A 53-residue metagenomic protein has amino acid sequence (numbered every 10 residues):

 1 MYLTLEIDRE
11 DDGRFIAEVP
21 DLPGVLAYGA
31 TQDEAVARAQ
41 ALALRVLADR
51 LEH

Functional and structural regions predicted by a protein language model:
M1-R14, E18, L22, L26 (+2 more regions): N-terminal segment of the canonical double-stranded RNA-binding domain
D33-E34: N-terminal amphipathic alpha-helical interaction or autoinhibitory segments
A37-H53: A short N-terminal helical cap/helix-turn-helix that marks the beginning of AMP-binding/adenylate-forming
